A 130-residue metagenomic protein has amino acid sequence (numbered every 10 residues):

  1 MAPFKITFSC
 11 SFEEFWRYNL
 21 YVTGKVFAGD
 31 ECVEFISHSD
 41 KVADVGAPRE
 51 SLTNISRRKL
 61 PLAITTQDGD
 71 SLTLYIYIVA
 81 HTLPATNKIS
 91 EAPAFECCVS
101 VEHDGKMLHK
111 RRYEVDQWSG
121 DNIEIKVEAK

Functional and structural regions predicted by a protein language model:
M1-D30: Short, surface-exposed binding/anchoring microloops in extracellular/periplasmic proteins
Y21, C98-E102: Beta-strand signatures of extracellular beta-sandwich domains
E31-A80: Short, intrinsically disordered low-complexity segments
R58-T66, G120-A129: Exposed aromatic-hydrophobic patches
V79-I89: Short amphipathic, basic-aromatic surface patches that mediate peripheral association with negatively charged
I89-C98: Short coil-to-beta strand junction motifs in C2/discoidin
R111-N122: Short, solvent-exposed aromatic-acidic interface loops
